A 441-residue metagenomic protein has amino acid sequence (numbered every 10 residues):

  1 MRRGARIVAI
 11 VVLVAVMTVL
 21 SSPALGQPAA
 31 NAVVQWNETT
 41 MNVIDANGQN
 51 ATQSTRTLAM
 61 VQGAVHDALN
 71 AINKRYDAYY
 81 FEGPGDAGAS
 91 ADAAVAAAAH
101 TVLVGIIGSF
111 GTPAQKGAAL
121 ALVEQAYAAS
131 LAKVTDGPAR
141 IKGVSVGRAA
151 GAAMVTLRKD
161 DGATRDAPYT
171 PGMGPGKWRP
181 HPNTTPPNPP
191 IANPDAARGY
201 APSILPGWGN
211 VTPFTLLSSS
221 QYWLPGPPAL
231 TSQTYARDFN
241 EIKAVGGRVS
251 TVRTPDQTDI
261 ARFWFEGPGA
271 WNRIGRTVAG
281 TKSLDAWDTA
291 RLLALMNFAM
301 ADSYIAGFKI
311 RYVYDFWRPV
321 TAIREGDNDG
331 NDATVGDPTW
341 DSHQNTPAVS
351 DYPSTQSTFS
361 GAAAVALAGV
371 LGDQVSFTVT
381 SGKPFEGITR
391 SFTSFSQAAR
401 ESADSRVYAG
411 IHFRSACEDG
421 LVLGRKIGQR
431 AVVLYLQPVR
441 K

Functional and structural regions predicted by a protein language model:
M1-V11: Bacterial N-terminal signal peptides that target proteins for export
A9-L20: Bacterial N-terminal signal peptides
S22-G26: Sec/Tat signal peptide C-region and signal peptidase I cleavage site
Q27-K441: Acidic/polar surface patches and capping/hinge elements
